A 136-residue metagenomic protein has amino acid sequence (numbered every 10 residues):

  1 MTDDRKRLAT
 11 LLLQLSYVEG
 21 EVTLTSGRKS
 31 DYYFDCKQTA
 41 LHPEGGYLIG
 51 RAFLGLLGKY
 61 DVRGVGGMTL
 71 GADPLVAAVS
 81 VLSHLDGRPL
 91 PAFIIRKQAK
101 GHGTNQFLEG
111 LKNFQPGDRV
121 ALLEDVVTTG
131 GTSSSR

Functional and structural regions predicted by a protein language model:
M1-L123, T129-R136: PRPP-associated nucleotide enzymes
